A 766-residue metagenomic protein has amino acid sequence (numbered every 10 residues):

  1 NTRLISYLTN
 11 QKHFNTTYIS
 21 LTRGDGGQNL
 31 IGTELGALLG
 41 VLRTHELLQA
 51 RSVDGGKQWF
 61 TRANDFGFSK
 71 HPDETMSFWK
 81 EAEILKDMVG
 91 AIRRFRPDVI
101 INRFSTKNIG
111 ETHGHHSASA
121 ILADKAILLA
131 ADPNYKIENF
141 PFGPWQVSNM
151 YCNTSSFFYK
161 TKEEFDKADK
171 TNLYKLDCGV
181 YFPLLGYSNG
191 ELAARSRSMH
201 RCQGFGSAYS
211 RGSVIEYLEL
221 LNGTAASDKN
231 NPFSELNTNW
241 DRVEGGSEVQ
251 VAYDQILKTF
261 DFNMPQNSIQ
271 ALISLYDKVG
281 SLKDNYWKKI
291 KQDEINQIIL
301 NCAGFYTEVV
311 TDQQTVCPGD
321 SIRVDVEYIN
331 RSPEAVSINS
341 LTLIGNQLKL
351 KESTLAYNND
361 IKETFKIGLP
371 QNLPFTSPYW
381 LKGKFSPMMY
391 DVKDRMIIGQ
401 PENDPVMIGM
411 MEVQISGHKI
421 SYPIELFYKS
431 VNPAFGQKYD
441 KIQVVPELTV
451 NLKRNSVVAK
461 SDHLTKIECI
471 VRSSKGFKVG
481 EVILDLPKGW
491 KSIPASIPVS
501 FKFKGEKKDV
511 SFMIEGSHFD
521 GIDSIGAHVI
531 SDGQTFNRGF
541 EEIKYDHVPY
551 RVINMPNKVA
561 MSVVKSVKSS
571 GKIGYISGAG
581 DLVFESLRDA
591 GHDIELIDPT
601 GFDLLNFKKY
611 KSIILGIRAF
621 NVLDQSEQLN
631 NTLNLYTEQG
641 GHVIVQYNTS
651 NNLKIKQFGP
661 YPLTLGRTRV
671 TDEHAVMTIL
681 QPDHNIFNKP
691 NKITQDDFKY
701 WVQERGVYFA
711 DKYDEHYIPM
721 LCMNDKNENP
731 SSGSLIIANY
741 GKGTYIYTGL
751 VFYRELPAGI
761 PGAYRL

Functional and structural regions predicted by a protein language model:
N1-R94, S117, D124-L128: Active-site rim/loop-helix segments in enzyme catalytic domains that contact anionic ligands
T16-S20, K57-R62, V99-N102, N149-C152 (+5 more regions): Structural recognition of the beta-strand scaffold that forms the well-ordered cores of secreted hydrolase catalytic
G26-N29, F68-K70, I109-H113, K160-K162 (+5 more regions): Extracytoplasmic/secreted cell-surface and envelope-processing proteins
H71-T75, E81-T307: Metal-dependent de-N-acetylase/amidase catalytic core
D312-V324, Y328-S562, V567: Long beta-sheet-rich domains in secretory-pathway and surface-associated proteins
T535-G616, T664, T671, R754: Aromatic-Pro/Gly-enriched surface loop or interdomain linker that acts as a lid/target-recognition segment
R618-K699, P757: A glycine-rich, often tryptophan-bearing local segment used as a flexible ligand/cofactor-contacting loop or short
R667-I760: Catalytic beta-strand/loop cores that center a nucleophilic Ser/Cys/Thr and support acyl-enzyme chemistry
